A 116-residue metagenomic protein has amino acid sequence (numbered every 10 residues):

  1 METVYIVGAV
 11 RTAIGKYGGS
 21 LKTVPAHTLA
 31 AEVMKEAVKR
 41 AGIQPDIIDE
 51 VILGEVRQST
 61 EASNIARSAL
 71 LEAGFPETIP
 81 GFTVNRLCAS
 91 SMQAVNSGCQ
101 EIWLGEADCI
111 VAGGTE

Functional and structural regions predicted by a protein language model:
M1-I79, T115-E116: Conserved "HGTGT" condensation-loop signature of ketosynthase/thiolase-family condensing enzymes that catalyze
E50-I52, T83, I110: Short, conserved beta-strand segments within well-ordered enzyme catalytic domains that often line or immediately flank
A62, G81-S90: Active-site nucleophile and cofactor-binding loops and adjacent substrate-binding regions of central metabolic enzymes
R86-E116: Active-site-proximal alpha-helical scaffold in enzymes
